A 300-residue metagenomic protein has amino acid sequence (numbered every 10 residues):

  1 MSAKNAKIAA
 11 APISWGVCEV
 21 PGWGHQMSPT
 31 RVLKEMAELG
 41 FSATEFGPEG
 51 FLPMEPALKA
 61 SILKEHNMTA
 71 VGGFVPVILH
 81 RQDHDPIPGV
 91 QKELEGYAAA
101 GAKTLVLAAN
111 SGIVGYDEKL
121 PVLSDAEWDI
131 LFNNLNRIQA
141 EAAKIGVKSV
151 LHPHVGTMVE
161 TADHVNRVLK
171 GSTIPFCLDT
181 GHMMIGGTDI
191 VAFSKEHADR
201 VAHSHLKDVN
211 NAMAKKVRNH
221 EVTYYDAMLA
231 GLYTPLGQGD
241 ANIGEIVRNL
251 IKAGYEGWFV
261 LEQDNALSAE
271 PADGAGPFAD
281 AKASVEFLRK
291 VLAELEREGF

Functional and structural regions predicted by a protein language model:
S2-N5, L33-E38, L52-G72, P88-K103 (+4 more regions): Acidic (Asp/Glu)-rich catalytic clusters
S2-P21, V71-V77, S111-K119, E221-Y224: N-terminal small/glycine-rich loop or linker at the start of catalytic domains across soluble metabolic enzymes
N5-P12, A43-E45, N67-F74, K103-V106 (+4 more regions): Structural preference for beta-strand elements that scaffold enzyme active sites
A10, A43, N133-D240, L295 (+1 more regions): Acidic/histidine-rich catalytic cores of soluble enzymes
A10, M36, T44, L63 (+8 more regions): Conserved, mostly hydrophobic/aromatic
I13-W15, G47-E49, V75-H80, N110-G112 (+5 more regions): Active-site beta-loop-alpha junctions enriched in small/polar residues
S14-S28, V77-I87, L120-W128, P235-Q238: Active-site mouth loops of central-metabolism enzymes
E65, Q82-C177, F278-D280: Active-site acidic/histidine proton-transfer and metal-coordination neighborhood in alpha/beta enzyme cores
